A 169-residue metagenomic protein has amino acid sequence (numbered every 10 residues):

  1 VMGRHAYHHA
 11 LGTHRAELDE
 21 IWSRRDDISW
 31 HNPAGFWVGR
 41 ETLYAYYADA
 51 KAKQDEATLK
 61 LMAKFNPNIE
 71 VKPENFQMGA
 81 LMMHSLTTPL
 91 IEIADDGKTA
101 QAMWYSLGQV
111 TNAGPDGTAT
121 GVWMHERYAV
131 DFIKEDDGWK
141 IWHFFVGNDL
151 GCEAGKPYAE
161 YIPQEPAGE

Functional and structural regions predicted by a protein language model:
V1-L11: Short, aromatic-enriched amphipathic alpha-helices that serve as compact interaction elements
H9, W22, S106-G108, F145-N148: Short beta-strand segments enriched in hydrophobic/aromatic residues within well-folded beta-rich domains
R15-Y105: A solvent-exposed, acidic/Ser-Thr-rich amphipathic alpha-helical stretch
H84-L86, V122-Y128: Short, surface-exposed coil-to-beta transition loops
T99-M103, H125-A159: Short beta-strand edge/turn micro-motifs at domain boundaries
G108-V122, G151-C152: Short, cysteine-centered beta-strand-loop-beta hairpins and adjacent loop/turn segments enriched in charged/polar
T118, E160-I162: Flexible, surface-exposed loop regions and adjacent strand-edge segments of Gram-negative outer-membrane beta-barrel
F144, P166-E169: Non-globular disordered terminal and juxtamembrane segments underlying protein topogenesis/assembly
